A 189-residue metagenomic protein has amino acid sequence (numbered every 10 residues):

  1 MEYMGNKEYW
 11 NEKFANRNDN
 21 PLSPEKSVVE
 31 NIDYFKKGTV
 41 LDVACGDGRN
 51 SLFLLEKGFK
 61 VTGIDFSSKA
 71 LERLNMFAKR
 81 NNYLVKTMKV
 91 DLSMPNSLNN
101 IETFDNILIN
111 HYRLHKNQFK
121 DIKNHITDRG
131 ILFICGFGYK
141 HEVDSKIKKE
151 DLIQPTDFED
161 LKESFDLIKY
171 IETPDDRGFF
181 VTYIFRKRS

Functional and structural regions predicted by a protein language model:
M1-F35: Conserved class I S-adenosyl-L-methionine
G38-G46: Conserved class I S-adenosyl-L-methionine
V61-D65: Conserved SAM-binding motif I beta-strand of class I
S67-K69: Conserved SAM/SAH-binding beta-strand->alpha-helix loop
N81-S93: Conserved SAM-binding strand-loop segment of SAM-dependent methyltransferases
L98-N106: A short acidic, Gly/Pro-enriched loop at the edge of an enzyme's catalytic core that lines a small-molecule cofactor
R113-I122: A short, conserved alpha-helix within the catalytic core of class I
G130-K140: Conserved beta-strand signature within the Rossmann-like core of class I S-adenosyl-L-methionine
